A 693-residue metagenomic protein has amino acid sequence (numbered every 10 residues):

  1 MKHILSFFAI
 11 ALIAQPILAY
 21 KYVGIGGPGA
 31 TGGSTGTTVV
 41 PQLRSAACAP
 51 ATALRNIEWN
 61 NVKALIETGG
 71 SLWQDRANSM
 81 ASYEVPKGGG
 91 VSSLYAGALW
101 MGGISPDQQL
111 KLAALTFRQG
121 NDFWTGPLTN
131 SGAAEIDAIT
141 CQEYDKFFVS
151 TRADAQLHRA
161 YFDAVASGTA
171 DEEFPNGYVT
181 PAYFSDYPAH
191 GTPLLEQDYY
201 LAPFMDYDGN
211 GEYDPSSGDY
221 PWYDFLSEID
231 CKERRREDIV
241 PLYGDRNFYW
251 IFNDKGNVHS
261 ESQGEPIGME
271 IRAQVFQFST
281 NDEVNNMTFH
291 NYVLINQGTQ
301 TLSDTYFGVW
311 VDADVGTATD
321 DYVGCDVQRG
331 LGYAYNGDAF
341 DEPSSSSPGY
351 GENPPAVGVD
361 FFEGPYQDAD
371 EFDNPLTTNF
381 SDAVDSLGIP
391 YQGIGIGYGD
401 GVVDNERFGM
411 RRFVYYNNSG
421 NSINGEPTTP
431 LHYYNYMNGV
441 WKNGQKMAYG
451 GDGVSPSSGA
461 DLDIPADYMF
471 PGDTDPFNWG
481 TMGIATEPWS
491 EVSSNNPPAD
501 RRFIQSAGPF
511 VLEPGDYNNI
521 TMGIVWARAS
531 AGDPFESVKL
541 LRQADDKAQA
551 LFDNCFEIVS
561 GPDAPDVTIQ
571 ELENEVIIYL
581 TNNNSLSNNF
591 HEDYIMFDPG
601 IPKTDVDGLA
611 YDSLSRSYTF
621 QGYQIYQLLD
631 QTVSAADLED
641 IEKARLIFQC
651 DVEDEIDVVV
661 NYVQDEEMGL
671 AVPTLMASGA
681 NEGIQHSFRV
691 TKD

Functional and structural regions predicted by a protein language model:
M1-G24, V567-I569: Bacterial Sec-dependent N-terminal signal peptides
Y20-D693: Extracellular/surface-associated beta-sandwich interaction domains
